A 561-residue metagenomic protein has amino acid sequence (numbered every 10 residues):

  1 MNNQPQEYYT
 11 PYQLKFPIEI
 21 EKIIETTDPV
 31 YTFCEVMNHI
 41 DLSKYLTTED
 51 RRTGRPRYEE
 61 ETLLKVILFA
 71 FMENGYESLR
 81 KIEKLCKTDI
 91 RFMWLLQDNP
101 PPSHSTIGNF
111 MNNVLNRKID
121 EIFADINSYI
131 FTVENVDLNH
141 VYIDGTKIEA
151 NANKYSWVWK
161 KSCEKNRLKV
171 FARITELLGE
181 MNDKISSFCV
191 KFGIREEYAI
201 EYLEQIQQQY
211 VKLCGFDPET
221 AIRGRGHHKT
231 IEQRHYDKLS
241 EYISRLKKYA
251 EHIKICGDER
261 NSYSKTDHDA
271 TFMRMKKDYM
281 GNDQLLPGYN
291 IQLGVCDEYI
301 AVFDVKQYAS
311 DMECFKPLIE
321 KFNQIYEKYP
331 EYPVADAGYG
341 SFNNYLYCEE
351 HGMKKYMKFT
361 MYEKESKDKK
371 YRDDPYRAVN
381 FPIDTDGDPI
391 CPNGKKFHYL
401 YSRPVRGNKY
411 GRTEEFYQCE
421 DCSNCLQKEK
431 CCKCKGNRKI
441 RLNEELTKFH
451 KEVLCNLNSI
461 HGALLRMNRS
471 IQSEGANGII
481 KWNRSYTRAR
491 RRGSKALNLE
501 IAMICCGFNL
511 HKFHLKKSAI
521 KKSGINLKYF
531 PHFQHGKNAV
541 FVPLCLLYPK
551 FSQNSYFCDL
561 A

Functional and structural regions predicted by a protein language model:
M1-Y31: Hydrophobic alpha-helical membrane-insertion signals
N2-P5, D50-G54, H461-L464: A ubiquitous short alpha-helical element
E19, T62-L68, T106: A general alpha-helix detector
K22, G54-E59, F71-G75, L96 (+2 more regions): Short secondary-structure transition/capping motifs
E25-K65, F71, E444: Basic, short loop/linker segments at the boundary and entry of helix-turn-helix/winged-helix-like folds
H39-K44, D89, M93, N483: A short secondary-structure junction motif
D50-P56, F92-L95, R491-G493: A short glycine/serine-rich beta->alpha loop
I67, G75-K87, P100-A561: Anion-binding and metal-coordination hotspots
